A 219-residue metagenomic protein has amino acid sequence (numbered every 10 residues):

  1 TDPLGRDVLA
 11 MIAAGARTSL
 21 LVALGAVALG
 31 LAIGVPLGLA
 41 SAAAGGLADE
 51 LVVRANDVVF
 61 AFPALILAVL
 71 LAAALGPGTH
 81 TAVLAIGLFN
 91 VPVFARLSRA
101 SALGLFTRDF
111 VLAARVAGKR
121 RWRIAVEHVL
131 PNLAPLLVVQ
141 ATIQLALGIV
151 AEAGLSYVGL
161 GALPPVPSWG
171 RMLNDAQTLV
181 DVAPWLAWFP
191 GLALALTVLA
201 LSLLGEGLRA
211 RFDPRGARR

Functional and structural regions predicted by a protein language model:
D2, L29-I33, L39-A43, A48-L105 (+2 more regions): Generic hydrophobic transmembrane alpha-helix motif, especially the helices
V8, I12, A16, L20 (+8 more regions): Hydrophobic alpha-helical elements at and bordering transmembrane segments of multi-pass membrane proteins
V8-A43: Transmembrane alpha-helix signature in integral membrane proteins
L9-A23, A73-V91, W185-A193: Loop-to-helix entry region at the N-terminal start of transmembrane alpha-helices in multi-pass membrane transporters
R17, L47-E50, P63, T79-H80 (+4 more regions): Residues that define the loop-to-transmembrane-helix transition and helix capping in multi-pass membrane transporters
F60, A72-A74, I86, S101-A102 (+3 more regions): Glycine-rich helix-loop "coupling/hinge" segments at transmembrane-helix boundaries in multipass transporters
I86-F89, P135-L145, P184-R219: C-terminal transmembrane helix and the adjacent membrane-cytosol boundary/short C-terminal tail of inner/organellar
